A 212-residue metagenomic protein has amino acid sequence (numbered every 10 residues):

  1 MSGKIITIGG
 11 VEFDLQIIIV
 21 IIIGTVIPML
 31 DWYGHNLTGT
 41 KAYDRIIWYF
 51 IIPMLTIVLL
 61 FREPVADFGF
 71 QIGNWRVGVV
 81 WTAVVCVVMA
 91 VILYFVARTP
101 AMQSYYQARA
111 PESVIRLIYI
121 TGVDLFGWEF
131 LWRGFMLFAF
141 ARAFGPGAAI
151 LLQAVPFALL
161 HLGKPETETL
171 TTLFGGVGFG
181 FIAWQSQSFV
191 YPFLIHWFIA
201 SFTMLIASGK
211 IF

Functional and structural regions predicted by a protein language model:
M1-V11: Short, Lys/Arg-rich, polar N-terminal cytosolic tail immediately upstream of the first transmembrane signal-anchor
G10, G127-L152, F181-S188: Membrane-interface helix/loop boundary segments of multi-pass membrane proteins
G10-F61, W81: Alpha-helical transmembrane segments in multi-pass membrane proteins
D14-I22, G78-A83, V114-I118, G147-L152 (+2 more regions): Hydrophobic alpha-helical transmembrane segments
G24-Y33, V87-F95, A154-L162, F198-A207: Aromatic-anchored segments of alpha-helical transmembrane domains
L30-Y33, E168-F212: Functionally important transmembrane alpha-helices
L30-Y33, I57-V65, Y94-R98, I182-Q185: Structural signal for the C-terminal ends of transmembrane alpha-helices and the immediately following loop
H35-D44, P64-G127, R142: Juxtamembrane helix-loop-helix connectors linking adjacent transmembrane helices in multi-pass membrane enzymes
